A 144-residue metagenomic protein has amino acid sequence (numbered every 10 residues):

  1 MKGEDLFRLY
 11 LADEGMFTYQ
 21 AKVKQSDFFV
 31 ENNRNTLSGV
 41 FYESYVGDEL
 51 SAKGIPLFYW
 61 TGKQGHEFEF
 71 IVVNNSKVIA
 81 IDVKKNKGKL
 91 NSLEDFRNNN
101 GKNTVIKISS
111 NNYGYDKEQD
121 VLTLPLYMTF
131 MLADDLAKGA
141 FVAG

Functional and structural regions predicted by a protein language model:
M1-E67, V72: Accessory nucleic acid-recognition modules appended to NTPase machines
D13, Q64-H66, L90, F141-G144: Nucleic-acid endonuclease domains
D13, V121-D135: Helix N-cap / beta->alpha transition motif
T18, H66, I79, K89 (+1 more regions): Flexible, glycine-rich phosphate/dinucleotide-binding loops and adjacent beta-alpha linkers at cofactor/substrate
Y59, A80-V83: Short catalytic-loop micro-motif centered on adjacent basic/acidic residues
V72-A80: Active-site beta-strand-loop-beta-strand hairpin of nuclease catalytic cores that positions key catalytic residues
K85-Y127: Catalytic cores of nucleic-acid endonucleases
N103, D135-G144: Intrinsically disordered, low-complexity Ser/Thr/Pro/Gly-rich regulatory segments
